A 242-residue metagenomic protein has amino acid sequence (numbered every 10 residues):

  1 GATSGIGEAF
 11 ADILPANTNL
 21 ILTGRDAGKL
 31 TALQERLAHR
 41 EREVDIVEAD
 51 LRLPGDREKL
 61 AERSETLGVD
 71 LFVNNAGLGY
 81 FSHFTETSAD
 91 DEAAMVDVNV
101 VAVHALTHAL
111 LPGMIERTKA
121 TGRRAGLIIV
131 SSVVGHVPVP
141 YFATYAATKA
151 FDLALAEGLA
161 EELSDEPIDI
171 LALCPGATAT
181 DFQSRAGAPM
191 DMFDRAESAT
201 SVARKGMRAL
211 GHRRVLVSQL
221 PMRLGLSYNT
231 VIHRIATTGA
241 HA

Functional and structural regions predicted by a protein language model:
T3-S4: Conserved glycine-rich cofactor-binding loop
N17-A32: Conserved glycine-rich Rossmann-like NAD(P)H-binding loop of the short-chain dehydrogenase/reductase
N75-Y80: Conserved NAD(P)H cofactor-binding loop of Rossmann-fold oxidoreductase domains
H83-T85, D91-V96: Substrate-binding pocket helix/loop in short-chain dehydrogenase/reductase
T107, T148: Active-site helix of classical SDR
S132: Residue(s) in the substrate-gating loop at a strand-loop-helix junction that position the organic substrate next
A172-L173, A188-S227: C-terminal helical subdomain
